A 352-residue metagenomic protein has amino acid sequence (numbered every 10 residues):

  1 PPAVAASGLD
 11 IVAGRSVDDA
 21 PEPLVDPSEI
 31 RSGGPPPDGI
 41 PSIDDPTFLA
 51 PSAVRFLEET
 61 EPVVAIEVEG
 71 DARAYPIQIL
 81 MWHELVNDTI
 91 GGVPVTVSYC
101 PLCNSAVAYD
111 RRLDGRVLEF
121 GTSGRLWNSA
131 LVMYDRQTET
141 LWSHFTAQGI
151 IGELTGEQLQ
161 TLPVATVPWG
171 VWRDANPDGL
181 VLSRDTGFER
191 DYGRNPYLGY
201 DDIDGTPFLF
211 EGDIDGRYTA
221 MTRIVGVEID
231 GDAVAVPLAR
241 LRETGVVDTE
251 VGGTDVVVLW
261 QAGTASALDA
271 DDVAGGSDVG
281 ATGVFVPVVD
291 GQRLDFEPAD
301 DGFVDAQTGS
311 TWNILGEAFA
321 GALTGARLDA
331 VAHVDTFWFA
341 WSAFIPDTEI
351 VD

Functional and structural regions predicted by a protein language model:
P2-D352: Mid-to-C-terminal functional-domain signal that highlights helix-capping/loop sites within ligand-binding modules
